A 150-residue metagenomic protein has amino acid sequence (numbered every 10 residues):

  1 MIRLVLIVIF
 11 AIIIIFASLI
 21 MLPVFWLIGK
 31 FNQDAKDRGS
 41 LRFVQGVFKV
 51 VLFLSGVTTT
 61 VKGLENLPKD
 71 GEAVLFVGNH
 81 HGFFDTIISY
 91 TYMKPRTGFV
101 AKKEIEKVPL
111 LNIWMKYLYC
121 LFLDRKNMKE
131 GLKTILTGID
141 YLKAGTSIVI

Functional and structural regions predicted by a protein language model:
M1-T60, I113-Y117: A transmembrane-helix-recognition feature enriched in membrane-embedded lipid enzymes and envelope glyco-/phospholipid
T58-I150: Soluble catalytic domains of membrane acyltransferases
